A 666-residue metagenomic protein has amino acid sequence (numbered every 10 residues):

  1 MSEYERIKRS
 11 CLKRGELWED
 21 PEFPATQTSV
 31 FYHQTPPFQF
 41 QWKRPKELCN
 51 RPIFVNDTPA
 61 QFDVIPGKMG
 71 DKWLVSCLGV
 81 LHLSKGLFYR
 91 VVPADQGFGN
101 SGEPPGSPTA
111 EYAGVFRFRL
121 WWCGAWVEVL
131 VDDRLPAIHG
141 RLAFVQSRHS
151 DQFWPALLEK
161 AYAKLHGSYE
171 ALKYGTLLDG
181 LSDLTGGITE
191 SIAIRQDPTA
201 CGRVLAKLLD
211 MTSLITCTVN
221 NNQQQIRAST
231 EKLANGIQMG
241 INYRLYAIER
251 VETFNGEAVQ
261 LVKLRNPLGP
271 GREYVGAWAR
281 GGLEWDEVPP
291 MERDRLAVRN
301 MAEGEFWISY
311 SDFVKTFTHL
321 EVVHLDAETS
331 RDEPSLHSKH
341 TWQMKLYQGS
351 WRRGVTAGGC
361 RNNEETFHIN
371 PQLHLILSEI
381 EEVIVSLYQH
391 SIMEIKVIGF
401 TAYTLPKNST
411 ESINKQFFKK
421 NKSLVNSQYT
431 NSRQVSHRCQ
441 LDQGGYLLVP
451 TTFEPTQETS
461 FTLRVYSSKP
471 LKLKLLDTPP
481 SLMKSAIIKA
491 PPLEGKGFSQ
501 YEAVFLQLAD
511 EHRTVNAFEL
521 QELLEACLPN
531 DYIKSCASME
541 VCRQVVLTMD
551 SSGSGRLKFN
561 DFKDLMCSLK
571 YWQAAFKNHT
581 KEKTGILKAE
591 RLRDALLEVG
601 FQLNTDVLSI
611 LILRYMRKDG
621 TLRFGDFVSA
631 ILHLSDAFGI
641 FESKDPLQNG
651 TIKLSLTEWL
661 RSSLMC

Functional and structural regions predicted by a protein language model:
M1-Q544, S551-K563, C567-K581, A589-S609 (+2 more regions): Structured alpha-helical subdomains that flank or immediately precede key functional sites
T584: A contiguous pocket-lining binding segment that forms or flanks enzyme active sites
